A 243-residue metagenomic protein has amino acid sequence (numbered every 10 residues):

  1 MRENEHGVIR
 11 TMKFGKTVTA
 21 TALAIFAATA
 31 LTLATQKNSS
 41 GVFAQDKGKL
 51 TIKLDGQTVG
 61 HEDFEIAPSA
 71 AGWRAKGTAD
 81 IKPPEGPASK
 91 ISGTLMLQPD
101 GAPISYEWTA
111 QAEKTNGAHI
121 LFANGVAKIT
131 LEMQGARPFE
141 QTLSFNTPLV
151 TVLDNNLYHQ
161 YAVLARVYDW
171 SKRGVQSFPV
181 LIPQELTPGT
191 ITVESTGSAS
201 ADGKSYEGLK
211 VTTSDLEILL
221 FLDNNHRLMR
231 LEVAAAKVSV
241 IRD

Functional and structural regions predicted by a protein language model:
G7-A22: Bacterial N-terminal signal peptides that target proteins for export
T21-A30: Bacterial N-terminal signal peptides
N38-Q45, V59, A112-E207, E232: Solvent-exposed helix/loop surface patches that form functional interfaces
A44-I52: A short, Trp-centered hydrophobic/proline-enriched beta-strand micro-motif
Q45-D46, K90, T192-V193, S214-L216: Short, small/polar residue-rich loop motifs at catalytic or cofactor-binding pockets
L54-M133, H226, L231: N-terminal mature ectodomain segment of secretory-pathway/periplasmic proteins
V211-T212, I218-A235: Short, exposed beta-strand-loop hairpins at the edges of beta-sheets in extracellular/periplasmic proteins
